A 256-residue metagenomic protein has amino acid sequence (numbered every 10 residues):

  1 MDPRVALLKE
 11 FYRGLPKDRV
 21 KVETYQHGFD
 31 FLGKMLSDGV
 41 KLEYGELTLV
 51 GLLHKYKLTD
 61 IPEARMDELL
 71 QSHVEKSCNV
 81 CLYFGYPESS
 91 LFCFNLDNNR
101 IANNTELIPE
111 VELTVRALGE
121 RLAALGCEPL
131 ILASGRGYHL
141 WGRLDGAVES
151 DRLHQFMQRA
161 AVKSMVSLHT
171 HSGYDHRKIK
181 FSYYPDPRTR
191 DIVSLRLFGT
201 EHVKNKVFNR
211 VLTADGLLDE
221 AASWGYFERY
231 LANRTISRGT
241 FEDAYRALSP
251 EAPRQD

Functional and structural regions predicted by a protein language model:
M1-L91, N98-P109, S172-R177, V193-S194 (+3 more regions): DNA replication initiation on ssDNA origins
N79-G119, L144-D256: DNA replication initiation modules
S90, L125-C127, R136, V193: Core residues of folded domains in eukaryotic genome-function proteins
G119-L130: Active-site palm subdomain of RNA-directed nucleic acid polymerases
I131-L140: Short, conserved phosphate-binding/catalytic loop or strand-edge motifs used in phosphoryl-/nucleotidyl-transfer
